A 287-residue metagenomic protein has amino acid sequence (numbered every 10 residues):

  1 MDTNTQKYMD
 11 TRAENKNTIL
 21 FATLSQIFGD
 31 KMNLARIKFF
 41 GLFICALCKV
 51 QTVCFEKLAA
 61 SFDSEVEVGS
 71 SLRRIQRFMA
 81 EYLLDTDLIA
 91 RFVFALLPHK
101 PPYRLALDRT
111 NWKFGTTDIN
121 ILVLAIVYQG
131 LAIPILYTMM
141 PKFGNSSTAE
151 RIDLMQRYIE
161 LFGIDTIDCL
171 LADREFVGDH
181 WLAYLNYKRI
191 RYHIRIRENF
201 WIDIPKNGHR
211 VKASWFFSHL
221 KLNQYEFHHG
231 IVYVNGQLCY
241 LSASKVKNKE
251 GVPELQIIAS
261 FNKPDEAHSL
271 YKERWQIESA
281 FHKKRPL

Functional and structural regions predicted by a protein language model:
D2-T52, S64, I89, K100-Y103 (+2 more regions): Single, function-defining residue in the core of a domain
T52, V66-G69, L83: Residues at alpha-helix boundaries and short interhelical turns
L58: Short alpha-helical "recognition helix" segments of helix-turn-helix
S61, F78, L287: Short acidic/histidine-centered micro-motifs embedded in hydrophobic/aromatic stretches that mark compact functional
S61-R74: Short, basic interhelical loop/turn and adjoining N-cap of the next helix at nucleic-acid- or acidic-partner-contacting
L72-Q129: Active-site-proximal, Lys/Arg-enriched surface segment that forms a nucleic-acid-binding/basic interface patch
